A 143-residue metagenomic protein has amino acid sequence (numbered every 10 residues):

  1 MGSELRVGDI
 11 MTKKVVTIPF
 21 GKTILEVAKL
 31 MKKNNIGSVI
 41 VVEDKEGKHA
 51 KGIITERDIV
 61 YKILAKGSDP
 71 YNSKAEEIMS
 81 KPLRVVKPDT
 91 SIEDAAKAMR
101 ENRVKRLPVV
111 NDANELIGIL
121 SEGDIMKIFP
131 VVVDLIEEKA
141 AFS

Functional and structural regions predicted by a protein language model:
M1-K13, I53-R84, S91-R100, I119-S143: Tandem CBS (Bateman) regulatory domains
V16, G47, R84: Glycine-/small-residue-rich active-site loops that bind phosphorylated ligands and cofactors
I18-I36, V41-E43, V86-R103, V110 (+1 more regions): The conserved cystathionine-beta-synthase
E46-G47, I59: Short active-site-proximal "capping" loops at secondary-structure junctions
L107-P108, A141: Small/flexible residues
